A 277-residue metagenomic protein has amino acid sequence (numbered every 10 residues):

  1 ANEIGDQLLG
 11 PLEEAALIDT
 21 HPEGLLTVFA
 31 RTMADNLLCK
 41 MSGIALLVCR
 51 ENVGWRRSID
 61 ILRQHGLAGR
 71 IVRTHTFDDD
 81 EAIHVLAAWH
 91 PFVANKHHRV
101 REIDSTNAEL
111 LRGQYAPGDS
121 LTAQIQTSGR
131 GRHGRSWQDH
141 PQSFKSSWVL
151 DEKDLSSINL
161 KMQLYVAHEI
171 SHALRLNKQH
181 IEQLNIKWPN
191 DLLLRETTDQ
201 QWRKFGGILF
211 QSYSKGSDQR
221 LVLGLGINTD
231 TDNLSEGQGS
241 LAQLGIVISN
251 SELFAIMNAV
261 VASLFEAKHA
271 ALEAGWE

Functional and structural regions predicted by a protein language model:
A1-T32: Mobile active-site "lid"/loop adjacent to the S-adenosyl-L-methionine
N2-Q7, H97, S147-W148, N228: Non-cysteine beta-strand/loop elements that form the S-adenosyl-L-methionine
G24-F77: Conserved Class I SAM-dependent methyltransferase catalytic core
C39-K40, K153-L184, L194-E277: Long, positively charged amphipathic alpha-helical accessory segments at protein N-termini or as interdomain linkers
A45, T106, S146, D191 (+2 more regions): Residue-level signal for inorganic ion chemistry
Q64-H65, F77-Q179, D199-W202: N-terminal lobe of the biotin/lipoate ligase/transferase fold
V72, T122-Q124, G206-L209: Beta-strand scaffold of nucleotide-dependent catalytic cores
I186-N190: Alpha/beta catalytic cores of group-transfer enzymes, especially the acyltransferase/condensing modules of polyketide
